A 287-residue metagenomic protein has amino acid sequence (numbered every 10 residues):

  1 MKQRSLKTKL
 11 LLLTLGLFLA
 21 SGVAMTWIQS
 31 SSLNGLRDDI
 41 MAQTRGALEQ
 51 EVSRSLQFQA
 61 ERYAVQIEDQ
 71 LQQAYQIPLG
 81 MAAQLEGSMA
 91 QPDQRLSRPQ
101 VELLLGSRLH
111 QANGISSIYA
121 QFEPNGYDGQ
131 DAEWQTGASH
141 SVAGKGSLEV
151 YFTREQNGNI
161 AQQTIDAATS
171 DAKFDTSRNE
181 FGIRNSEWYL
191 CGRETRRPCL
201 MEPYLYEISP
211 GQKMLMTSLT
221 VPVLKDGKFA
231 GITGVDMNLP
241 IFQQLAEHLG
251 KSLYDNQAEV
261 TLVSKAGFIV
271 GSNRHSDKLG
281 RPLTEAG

Functional and structural regions predicted by a protein language model:
M1-K2: Short, Lys/Arg-rich, polar N-terminal cytosolic tail immediately upstream of the first transmembrane signal-anchor
L6-L11, L17-P99, L103-S116, L215: Juxtamembrane extracytoplasmic/periplasmic/luminal helical "stalk" adjacent to the first N-terminal
Q57, Y75, E102-G106, S186-Y189 (+3 more regions): Extracytoplasmic/secreted envelope proteins and their assembly/folding machinery, especially bacterial periplasmic
Q73-I77, H110-N125, A138-S170, S177-N179 (+3 more regions): Short N-terminal helix-loop-first-beta-strand/juxtamembrane motif that initiates sensory/input modules
V101-R108, I232, D236-G287: Solvent-exposed, extracytoplasmic
P124-Y127, Y206-I208, M237-I241: Solvent-exposed loop/turn segments at secondary-structure junctions within structured extracellular/periplasmic domains
G129-W134, N273: Short, solvent-exposed loop/turn and secondary-structure capping segments
N159-D236: Extracytoplasmic/periplasmic ligand-binding sensor regions of membrane-associated signaling proteins
